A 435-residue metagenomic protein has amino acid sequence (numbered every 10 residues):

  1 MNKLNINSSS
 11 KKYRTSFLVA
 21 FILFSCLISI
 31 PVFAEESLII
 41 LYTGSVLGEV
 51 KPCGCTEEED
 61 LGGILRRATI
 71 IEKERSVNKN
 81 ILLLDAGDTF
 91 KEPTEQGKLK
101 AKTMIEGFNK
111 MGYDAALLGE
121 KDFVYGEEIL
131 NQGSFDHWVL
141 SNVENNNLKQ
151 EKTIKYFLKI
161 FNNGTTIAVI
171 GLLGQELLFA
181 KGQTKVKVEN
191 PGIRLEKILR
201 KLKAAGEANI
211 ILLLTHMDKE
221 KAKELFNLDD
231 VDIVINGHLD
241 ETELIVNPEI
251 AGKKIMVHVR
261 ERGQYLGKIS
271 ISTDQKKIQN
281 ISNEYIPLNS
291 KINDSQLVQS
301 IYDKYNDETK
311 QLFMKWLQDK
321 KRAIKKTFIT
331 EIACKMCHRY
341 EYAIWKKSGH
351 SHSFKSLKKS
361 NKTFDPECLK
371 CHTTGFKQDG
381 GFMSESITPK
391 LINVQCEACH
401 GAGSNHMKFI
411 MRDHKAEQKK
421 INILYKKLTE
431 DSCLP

Functional and structural regions predicted by a protein language model:
M1-Y13: N-terminal secretory signal peptides that target proteins for export/translocation
V19-S29: Bacterial N-terminal signal peptides
F21, G62-I64, L148-E151, K304-K315: Short coil-to-helix leader/linker segments, especially the first N-terminal amphipathic alpha-helix with its helix
F33-S290, L297, C337: Acidic, metal/ion-coordinating pockets
G44-P52, I278, N283-P435: Short sequence/structural segments immediately N-terminal
